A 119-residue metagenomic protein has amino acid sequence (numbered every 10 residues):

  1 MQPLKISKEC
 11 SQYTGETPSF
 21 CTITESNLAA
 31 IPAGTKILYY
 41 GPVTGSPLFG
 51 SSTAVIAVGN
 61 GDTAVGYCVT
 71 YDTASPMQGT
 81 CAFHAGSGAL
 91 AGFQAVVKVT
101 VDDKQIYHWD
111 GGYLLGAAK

Functional and structural regions predicted by a protein language model:
M1-K119: Beta-strand-enriched cores of mature, soluble protein domains
